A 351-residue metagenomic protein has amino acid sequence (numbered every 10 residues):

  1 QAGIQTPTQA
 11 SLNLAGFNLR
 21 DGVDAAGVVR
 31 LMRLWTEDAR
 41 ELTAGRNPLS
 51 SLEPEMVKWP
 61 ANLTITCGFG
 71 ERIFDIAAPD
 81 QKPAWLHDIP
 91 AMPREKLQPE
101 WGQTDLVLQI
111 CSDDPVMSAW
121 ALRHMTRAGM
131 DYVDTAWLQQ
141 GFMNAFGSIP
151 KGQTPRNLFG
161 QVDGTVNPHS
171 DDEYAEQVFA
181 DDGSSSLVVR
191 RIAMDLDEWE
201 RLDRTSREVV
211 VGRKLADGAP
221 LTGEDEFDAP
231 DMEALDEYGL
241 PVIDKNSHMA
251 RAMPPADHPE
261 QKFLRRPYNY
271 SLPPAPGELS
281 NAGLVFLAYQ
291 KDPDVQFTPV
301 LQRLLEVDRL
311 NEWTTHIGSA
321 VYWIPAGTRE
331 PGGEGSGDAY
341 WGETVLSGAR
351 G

Functional and structural regions predicted by a protein language model:
Q1-G351: Long, histidine/aromatic-enriched segments associated with O2/redox biology
